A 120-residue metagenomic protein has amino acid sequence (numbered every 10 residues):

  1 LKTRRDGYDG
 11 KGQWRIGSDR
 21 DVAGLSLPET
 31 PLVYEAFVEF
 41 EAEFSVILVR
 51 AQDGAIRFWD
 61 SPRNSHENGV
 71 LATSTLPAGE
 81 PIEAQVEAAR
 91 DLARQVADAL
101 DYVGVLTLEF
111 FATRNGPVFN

Functional and structural regions predicted by a protein language model:
L1-R20: A conserved helix-loop-beta module that forms one wall/lid of the active-site cleft in ATP-utilizing catalytic domains
I16-R114: Internal nucleotide-binding/catalytic subdomain
G116-N120: A short beta-strand motif that forms the metal-chelation/ATP-contact edge of phosphoryl-transfer active sites
